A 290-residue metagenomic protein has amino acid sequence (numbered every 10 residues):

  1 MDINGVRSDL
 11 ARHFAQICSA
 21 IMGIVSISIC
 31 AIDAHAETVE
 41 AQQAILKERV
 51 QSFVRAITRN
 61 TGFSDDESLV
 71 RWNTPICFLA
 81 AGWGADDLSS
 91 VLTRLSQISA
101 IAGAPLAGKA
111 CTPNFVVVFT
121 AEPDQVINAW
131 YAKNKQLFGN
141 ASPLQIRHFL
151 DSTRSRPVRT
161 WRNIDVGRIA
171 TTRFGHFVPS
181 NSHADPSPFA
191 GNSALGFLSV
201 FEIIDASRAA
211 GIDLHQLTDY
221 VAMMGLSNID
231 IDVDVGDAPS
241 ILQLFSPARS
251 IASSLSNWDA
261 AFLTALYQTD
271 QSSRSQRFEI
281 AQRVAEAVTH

Functional and structural regions predicted by a protein language model:
M1-F14: N-terminal secretory signal peptides that target proteins for export/translocation
Q16-I29: Bacterial N-terminal signal peptides
C30-H35: Sec/Tat signal peptide C-region and signal peptidase I cleavage site
E37-Q51, R55: Short, acidic, small-residue-rich periplasmic hinge/interaction motif at the N-terminus of Gram-negative outer-membrane
R55-G62, S68-L69, S96, A100-A104: Sec-exported extracytoplasmic/periplasmic mature domains
D66-R71, G191-S193: Short, flexible, solvent-exposed loop/turn segments with mixed acidic/basic and small polar residues
S68-W83: Acidic/histidine-rich, surface-exposed loop or edge segments in extracytoplasmic proteins
L79-R94, G103-H290: Long, folded non-catalytic interaction modules
